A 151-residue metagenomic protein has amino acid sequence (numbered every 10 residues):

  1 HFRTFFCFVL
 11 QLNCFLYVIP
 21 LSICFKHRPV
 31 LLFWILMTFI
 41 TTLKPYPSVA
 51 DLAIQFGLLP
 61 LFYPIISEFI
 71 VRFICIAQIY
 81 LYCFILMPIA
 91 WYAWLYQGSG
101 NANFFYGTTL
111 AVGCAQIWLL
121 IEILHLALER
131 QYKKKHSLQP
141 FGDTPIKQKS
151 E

Functional and structural regions predicted by a protein language model:
H1-F2: Juxtamembrane membrane-water interface segments that cap and precede transmembrane helices
C7-E151: Multi-pass membrane glycosyltransferase architecture that uses lipid-linked
